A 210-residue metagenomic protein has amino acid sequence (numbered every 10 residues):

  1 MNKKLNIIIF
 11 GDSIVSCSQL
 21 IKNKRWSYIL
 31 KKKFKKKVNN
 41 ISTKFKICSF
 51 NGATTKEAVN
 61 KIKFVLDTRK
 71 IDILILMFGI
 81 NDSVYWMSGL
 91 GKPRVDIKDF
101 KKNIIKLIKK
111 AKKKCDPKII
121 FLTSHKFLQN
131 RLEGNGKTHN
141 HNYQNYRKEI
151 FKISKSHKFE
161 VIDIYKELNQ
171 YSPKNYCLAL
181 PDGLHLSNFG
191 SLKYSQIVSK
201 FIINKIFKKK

Functional and structural regions predicted by a protein language model:
M1-N51, K56, K61-K70, L192: Serine-esterase "nucleophile elbow" of acetyl-processing enzymes
E57-K210: Alpha-helical cap/lid subdomain in secreted, periplasmic, or secretory-pathway luminal O-acyl-processing enzymes
